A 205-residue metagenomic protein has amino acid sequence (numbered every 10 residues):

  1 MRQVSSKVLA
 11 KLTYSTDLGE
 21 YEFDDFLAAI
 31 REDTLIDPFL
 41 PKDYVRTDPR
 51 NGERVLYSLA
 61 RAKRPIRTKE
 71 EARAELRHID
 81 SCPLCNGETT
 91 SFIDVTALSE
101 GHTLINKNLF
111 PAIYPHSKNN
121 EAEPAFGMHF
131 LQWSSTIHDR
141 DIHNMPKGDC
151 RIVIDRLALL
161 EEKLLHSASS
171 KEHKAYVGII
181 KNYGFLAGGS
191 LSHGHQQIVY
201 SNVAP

Functional and structural regions predicted by a protein language model:
M1-H193, V199-P205: Active-site microenvironments that recognize anionic phosphate/pyrophosphate groups
